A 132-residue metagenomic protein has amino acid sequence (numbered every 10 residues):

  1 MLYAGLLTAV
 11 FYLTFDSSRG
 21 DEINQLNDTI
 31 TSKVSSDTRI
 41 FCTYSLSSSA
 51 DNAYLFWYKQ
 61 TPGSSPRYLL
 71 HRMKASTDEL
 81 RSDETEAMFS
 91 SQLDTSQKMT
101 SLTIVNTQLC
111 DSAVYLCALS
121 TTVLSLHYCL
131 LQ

Functional and structural regions predicted by a protein language model:
M1-T29, L119-Q132: N-terminal Sec-dependent signal peptide, specifically the hydrophobic helical h-region
L7, L13, L69-L70, L102: Generic leucine side-chain signal with a strong bias for well-ordered alpha-helical environments
I23, P66, F89: Short clusters of hydrophobic/aromatic residues that line enzyme substrate/ligand-binding pockets
L26, S45, Q60, L69-R72 (+2 more regions): Small disulfide-bonded, cysteine-rich extracellular recognition modules and tandem repeats
N27-T31, D78, S82-C110: Extracellular beta-strand/loop-rich beta-sandwich domains predominantly from IgSF
K33-S35: Solvent-exposed, conformationally flexible loop/turn segments
D37-S47, Y54-T61, T103-V105, D111-T121: Structural signature of extracellular immunoglobulin-like
S47-E86: N-terminal V-set
